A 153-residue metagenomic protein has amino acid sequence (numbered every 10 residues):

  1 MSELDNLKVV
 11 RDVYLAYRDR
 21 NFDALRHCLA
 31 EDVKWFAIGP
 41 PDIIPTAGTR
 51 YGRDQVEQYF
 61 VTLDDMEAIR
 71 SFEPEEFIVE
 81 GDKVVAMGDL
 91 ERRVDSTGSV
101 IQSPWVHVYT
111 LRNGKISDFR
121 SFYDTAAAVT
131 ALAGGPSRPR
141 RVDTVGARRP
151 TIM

Functional and structural regions predicted by a protein language model:
M1-D5, V61-M153: A beta-strand edge to alpha-helix "cap/lid" segment located at domain peripheries
S2-K34: Short acidic-aromatic low-complexity motifs
R11-Y14, E57-F60, L132: A generic alpha-helix structural signal
D12-L15, T46, D118: Short, flexible active-site loop motifs that bind/organize anionic cofactors or intermediates
A30-G81: A solvent-exposed, acidic/Ser-Thr-rich amphipathic alpha-helical stretch
